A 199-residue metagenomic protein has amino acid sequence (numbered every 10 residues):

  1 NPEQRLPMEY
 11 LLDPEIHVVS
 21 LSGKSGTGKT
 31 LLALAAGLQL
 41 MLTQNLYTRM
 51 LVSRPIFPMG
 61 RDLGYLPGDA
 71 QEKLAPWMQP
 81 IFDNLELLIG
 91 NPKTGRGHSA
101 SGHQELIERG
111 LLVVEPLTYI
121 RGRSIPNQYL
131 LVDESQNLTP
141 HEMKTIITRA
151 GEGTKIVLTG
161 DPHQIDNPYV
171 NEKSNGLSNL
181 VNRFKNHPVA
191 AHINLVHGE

Functional and structural regions predicted by a protein language model:
N1-L6, Y10-V132, N137-E199: Conserved helicase motor core of SF1/SF2 NTP-dependent helicases
